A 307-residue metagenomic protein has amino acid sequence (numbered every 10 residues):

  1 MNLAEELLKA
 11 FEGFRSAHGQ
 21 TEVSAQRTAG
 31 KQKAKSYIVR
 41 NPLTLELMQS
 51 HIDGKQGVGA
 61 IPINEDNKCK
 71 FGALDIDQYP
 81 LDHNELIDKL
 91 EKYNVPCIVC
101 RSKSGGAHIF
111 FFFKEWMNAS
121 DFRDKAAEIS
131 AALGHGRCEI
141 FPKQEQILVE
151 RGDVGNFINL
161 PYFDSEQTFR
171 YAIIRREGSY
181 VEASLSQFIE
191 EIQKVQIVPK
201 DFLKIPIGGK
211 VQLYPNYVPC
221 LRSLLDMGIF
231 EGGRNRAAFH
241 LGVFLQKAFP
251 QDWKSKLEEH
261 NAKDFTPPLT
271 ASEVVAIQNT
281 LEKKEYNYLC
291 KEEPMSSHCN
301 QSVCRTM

Functional and structural regions predicted by a protein language model:
M1-F71, Y79-D88, V154-F157, Y162-S165 (+1 more regions): DNA replication initiation on ssDNA origins
H51-A60, L90-C97, S223-I229: Short amphipathic beta-strand starts and helix->beta connectors
A60-N64, C97-S104, E139-P142: Short beta-strand
A73-L74, C97-D124, L148-P161: Histidine-centered divalent-metal-coordination microenvironment in nucleic-acid enzymes
D88-E91, G105-H108, F113-F122, D164-F169 (+2 more regions): Modules that initiate DNA replication and primer synthesis
Y93-P96, A127-G136, K263-D264: A common structural junction motif
S130-T168, E190-K200: Flexible helix-coil linker/hinge segments at domain or subdomain boundaries
G136, I158, A172, S179-E182: Extended, Lys/Arg-rich, non-catalytic nucleic-acid recognition/anchoring regions of very large nucleic-acid-interacting
